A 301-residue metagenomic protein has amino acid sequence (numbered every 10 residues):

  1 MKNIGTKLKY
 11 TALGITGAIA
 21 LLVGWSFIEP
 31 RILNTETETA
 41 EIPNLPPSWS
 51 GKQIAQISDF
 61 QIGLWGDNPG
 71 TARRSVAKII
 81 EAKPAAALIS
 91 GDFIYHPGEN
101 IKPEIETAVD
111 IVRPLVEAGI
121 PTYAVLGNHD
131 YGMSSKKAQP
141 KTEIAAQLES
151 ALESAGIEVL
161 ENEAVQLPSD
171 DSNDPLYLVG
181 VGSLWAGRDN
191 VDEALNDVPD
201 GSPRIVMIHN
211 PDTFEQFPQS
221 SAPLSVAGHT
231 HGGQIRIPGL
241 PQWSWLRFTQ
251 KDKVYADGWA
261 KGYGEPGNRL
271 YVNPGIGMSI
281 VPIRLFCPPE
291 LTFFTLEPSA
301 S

Functional and structural regions predicted by a protein language model:
M1-S48: N-terminal membrane-anchoring alpha-helices
T35-P43, R74, V109-D110, V159-E163 (+1 more regions): Alpha-helical scaffolding within the catalytic cores of extracellular/periplasmic polymer-degrading hydrolases
T39-E41, Q166-P168, W259-K261, F293-T295: Short, well-ordered beta-strand micro-motif
G51-L64, N173-S183, I205-I208, N268-G275: Active-site-proximal beta-strand elements of phosphoester/diester hydrolases
K52-E158: Membrane-embedded segments
I57-Q61, G91-I94, N128-D130, E163-A164 (+4 more regions): Active-site metal-binding loops of divalent metal-dependent hydrolases
S134-I157, E161-A164, P168-I208, F214-E215 (+2 more regions): Binuclear metal-dependent hydrolase catalytic cores centered on His/Asp/Glu-rich metal-binding motifs
P211-T292, A300: Conserved beta-sheet core of the metallophosphoesterase superfamily
